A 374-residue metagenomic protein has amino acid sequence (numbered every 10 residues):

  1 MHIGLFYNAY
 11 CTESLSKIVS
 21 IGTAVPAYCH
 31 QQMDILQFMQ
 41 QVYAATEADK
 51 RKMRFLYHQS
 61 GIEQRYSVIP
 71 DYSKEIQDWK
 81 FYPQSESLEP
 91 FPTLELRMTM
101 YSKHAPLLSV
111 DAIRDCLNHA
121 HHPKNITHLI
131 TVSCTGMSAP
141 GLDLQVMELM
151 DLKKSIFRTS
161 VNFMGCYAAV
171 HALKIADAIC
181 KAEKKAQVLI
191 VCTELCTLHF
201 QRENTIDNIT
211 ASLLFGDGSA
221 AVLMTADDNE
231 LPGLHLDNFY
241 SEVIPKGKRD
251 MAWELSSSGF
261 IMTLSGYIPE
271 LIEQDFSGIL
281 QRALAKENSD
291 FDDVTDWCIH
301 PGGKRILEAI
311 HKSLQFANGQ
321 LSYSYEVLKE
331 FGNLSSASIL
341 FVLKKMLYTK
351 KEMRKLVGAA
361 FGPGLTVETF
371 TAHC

Functional and structural regions predicted by a protein language model:
H2, Y10, V110, C134-T135 (+5 more regions): Claisen-condensing/thiolase-fold acyl-transfer catalytic domains that form or cleave C-C bonds in fatty acid
H2-M100, Q187, C196, F200-Q274 (+4 more regions): Condensing-enzyme catalytic core mediating Claisen C-C bond formation in acyl metabolism
E13-S16, P123-T127, K154-F157, E183-V188 (+5 more regions): Short coil/turn connectors at secondary-structure junctions
L56, S60-L152, F291-L307: Conserved beta-ketoacyl condensing-enzyme motif
H58, I62, H104-N118, I175 (+4 more regions): Short, well-ordered amphipathic alpha-helical segments that serve as non-catalytic structural scaffolds within diverse
P92-T93, K124-H128, L149-N162, R202-D207 (+1 more regions): Glycine/charged-rich beta-loop-alpha catalytic/anionic-binding loops adjacent to active sites
M137-L152, I190-Q201, R249-W253, L307-L321: Acidic-glycine-rich active-site phosphate/pyrophosphate-binding loop
